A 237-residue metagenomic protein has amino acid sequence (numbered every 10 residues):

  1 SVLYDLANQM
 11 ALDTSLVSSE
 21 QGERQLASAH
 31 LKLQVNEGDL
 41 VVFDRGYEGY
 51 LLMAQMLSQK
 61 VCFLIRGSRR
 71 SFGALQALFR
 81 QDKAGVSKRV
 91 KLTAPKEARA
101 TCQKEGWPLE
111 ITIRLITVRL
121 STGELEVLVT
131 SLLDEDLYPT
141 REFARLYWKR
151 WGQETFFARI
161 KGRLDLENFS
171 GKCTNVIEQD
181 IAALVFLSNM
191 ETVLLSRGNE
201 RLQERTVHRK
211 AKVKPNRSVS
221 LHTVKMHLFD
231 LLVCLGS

Functional and structural regions predicted by a protein language model:
S1-S237: Single, function-defining residue in the core of a domain
